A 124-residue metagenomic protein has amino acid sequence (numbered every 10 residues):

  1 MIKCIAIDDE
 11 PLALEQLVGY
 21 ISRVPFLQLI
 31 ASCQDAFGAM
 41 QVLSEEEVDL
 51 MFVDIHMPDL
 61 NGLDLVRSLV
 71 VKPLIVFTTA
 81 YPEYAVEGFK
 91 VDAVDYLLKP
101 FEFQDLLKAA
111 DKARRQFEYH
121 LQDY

Functional and structural regions predicted by a protein language model:
I2-L12, L17, I21, M51: Conserved acidic segment of CheY-like receiver
C4, L29-I30, I75: Hydrophobic/aromatic residues located in beta-strands of well-ordered beta-sheets within soluble catalytic
I7, L29, Y96: Short, flexible active-site loop motifs that bind/organize anionic cofactors or intermediates
P11, Q34-G38: Acidic phosphotransfer microenvironment of two-component signaling modules
R23-F26, L69-V71: Short, structurally constrained coil/turn elements that cap an alpha-helix or connect an alpha-helix to the following
F26-Q34, V42: Short hydrophobic/Thr-rich beta-strand motif most characteristic of the beta2 strand and flanking loop of CheY-like
F37-Y124: CheY-like receiver
